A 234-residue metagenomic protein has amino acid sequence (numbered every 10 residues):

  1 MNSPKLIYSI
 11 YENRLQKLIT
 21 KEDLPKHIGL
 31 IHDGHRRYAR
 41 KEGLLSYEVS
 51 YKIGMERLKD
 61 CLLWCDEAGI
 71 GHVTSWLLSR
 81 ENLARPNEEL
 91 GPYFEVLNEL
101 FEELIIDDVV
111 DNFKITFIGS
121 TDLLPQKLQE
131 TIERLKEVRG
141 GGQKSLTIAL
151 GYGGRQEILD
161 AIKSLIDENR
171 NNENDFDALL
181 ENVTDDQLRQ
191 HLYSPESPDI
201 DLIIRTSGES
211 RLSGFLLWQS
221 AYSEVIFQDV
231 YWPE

Functional and structural regions predicted by a protein language model:
M1-E234: Flexible, compositionally biased loop and terminal segments
